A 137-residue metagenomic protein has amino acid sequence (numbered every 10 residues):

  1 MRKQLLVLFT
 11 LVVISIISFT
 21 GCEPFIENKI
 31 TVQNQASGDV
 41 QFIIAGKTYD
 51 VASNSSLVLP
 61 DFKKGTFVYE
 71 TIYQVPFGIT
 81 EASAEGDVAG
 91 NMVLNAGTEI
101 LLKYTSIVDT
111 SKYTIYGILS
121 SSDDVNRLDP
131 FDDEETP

Functional and structural regions predicted by a protein language model:
M1-C22: Sec-dependent bacterial lipoprotein signal peptides
E23-K29: Bacterial lipoprotein signal-peptidase II cleavage site
I30-A36: Asparagine-centered strand-capping/turn motif at beta-strand->loop junctions
S37-G46, N126-D132: Short, ordered, surface-exposed loop/turn motifs in non-cytosolic proteins
Y49-P60: Short, solvent-exposed S/T- and G/P-enriched segments that are highly enriched in secreted/extracellular and lumenal
V58-T66, Y73-V75: Short Pro-Gly-centered beta-turn/loop motif in secreted/extracellular proteins
V75-I118: Structured interaction patches on ligand/partner-binding surfaces of diverse proteins
T114-P137: Short, low-complexity, Pro/Ser/Thr/Gly-rich segments in the mature regions of secreted, periplasmic
